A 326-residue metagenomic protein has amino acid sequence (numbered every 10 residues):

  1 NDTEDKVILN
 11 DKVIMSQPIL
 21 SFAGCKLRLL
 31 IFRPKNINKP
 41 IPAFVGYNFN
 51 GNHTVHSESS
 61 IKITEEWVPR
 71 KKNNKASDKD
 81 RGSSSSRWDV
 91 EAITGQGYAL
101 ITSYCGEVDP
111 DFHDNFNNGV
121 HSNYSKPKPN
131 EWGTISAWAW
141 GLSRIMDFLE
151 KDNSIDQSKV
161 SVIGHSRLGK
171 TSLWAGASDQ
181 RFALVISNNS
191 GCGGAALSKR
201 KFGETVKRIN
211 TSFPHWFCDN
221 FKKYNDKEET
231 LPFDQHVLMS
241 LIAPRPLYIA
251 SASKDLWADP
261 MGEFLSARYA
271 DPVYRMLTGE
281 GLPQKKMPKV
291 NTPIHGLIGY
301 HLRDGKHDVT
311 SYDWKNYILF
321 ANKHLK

Functional and structural regions predicted by a protein language model:
N1-P42, N48-K71: N-terminal cap/lid segment of alpha/beta-hydrolase-fold proteins
I19-L20, F49-H53, L100, G106-P110 (+4 more regions): Solvent-exposed loop/turn segments at secondary-structure junctions within structured extracellular/periplasmic domains
K39-F44, Q96-L100, D156-K159, Q180-L184 (+2 more regions): Loop/turn elements at helix/coil->beta-strand transitions in domains of secreted/extracellular proteins
A43-K151, S198-R200: Cap/lid segment of the alpha/beta-hydrolase catalytic domain
S143-R208, F221, K227: Primarily recognizes the serine-hydrolase "nucleophile elbow" in alpha/beta-hydrolase and SGNH/GDSL folds
S187-L238, E263-K286: Mobile cap/lid helix-loop segments that gate and shape the active-site cleft of serine hydrolases
S212, K222, A267-K326: C-terminal catalytic histidine-bearing segment of alpha/beta-hydrolase fold enzymes
A243-P260, R303-G305: Conserved strand-to-loop "acid loop" that flanks and positions the catalytic carboxylate
